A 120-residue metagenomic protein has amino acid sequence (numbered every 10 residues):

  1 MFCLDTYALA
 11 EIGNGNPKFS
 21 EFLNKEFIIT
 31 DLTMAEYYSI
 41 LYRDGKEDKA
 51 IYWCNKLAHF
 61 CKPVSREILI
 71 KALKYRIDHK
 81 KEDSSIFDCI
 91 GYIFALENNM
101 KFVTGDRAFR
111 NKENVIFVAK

Functional and structural regions predicted by a protein language model:
M1, Y92, L96-K120: Acidic, PIN/NYN-like endoribonuclease modules and their adjacent C-terminal/linker elements
M1-I29, I40-Y52: Short, well-structured N-terminal submotif of metal-dependent ribonuclease cores
T6, T33, T104: Ser/Thr-centric signal marking residues that sit in or immediately flank functional binding/regulatory motifs
L9, M34-Y37, F109-R110: A generic structural signal for short hydrophobic patches within well-formed alpha-helices
K25-I29, F60, K112-K120: Active-site regions of enzymes building and remodeling cell-envelope glycoconjugates
L32-E67, K71: Active-site-proximal, substrate-binding regions of enzyme catalytic domains and RNA-binding/basic surfaces
D44-D48, K80, A119-K120: Short, hinge-like loop/turn segments at secondary-structure boundaries
K62-G105: Active-site neighborhoods of divalent-metal-dependent phosphate/nucleic-acid chemistry enzymes
